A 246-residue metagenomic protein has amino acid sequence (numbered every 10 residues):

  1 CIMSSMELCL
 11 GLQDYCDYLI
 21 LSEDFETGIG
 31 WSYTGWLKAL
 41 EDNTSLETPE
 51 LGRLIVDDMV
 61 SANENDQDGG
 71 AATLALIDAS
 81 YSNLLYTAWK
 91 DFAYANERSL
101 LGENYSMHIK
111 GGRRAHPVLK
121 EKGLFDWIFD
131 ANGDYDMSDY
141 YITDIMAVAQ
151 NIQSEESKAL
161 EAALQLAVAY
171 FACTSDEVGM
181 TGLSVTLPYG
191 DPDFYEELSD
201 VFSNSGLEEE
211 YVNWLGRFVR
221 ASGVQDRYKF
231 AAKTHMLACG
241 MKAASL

Functional and structural regions predicted by a protein language model:
C1-L246: Terminal, contiguous helix-loop blocks that mediate binding/assembly
